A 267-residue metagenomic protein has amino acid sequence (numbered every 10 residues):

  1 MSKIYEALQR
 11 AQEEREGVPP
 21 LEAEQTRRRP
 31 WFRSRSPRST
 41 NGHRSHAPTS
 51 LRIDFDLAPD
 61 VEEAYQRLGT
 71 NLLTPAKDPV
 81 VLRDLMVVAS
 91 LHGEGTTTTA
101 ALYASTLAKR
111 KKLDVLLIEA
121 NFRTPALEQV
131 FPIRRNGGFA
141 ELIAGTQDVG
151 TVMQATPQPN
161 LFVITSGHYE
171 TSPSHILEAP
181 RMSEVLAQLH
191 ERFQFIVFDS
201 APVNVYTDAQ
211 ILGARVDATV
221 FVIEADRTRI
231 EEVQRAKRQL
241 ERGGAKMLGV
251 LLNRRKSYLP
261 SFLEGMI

Functional and structural regions predicted by a protein language model:
M1-I267: P-loop NTP-binding module
